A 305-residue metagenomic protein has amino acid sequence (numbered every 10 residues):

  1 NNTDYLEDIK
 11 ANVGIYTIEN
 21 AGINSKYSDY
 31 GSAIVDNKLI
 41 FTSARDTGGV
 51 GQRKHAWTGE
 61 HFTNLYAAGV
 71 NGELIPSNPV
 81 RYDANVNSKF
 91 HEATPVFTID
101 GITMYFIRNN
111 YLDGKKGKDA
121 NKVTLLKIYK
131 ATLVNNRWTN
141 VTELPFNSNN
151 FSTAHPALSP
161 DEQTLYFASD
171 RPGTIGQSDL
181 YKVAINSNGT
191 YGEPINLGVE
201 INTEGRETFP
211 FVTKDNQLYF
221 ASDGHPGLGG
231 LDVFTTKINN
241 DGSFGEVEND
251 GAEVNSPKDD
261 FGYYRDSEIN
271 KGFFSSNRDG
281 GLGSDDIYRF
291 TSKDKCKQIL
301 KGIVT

Functional and structural regions predicted by a protein language model:
N1-I303: Short, conserved micro-motifs composed of acidic
